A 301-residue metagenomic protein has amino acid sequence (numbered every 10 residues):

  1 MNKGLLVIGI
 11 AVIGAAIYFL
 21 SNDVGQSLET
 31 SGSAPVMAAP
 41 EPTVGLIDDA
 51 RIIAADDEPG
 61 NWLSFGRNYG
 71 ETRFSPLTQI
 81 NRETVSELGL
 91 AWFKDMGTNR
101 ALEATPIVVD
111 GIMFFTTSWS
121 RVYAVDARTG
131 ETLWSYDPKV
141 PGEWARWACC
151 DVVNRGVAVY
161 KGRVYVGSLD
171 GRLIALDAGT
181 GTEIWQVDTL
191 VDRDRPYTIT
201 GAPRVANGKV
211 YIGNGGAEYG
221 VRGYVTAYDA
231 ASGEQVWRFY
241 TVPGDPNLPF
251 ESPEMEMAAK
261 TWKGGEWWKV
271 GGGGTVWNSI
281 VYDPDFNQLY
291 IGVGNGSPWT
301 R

Functional and structural regions predicted by a protein language model:
M1-G4: Positively charged n-region of N-terminal signal peptides that target proteins for export
L6-F19: Core hydrophobic alpha-helical membrane-spanning segments
Y18-E29: Hydrophobic single-pass membrane-insertion segments
G32-M96, E131-R146, T182-V191, E234-V242 (+1 more regions): Aromatic (tryptophan-biased) beta-strands that constitute blades/sheets of beta-rich domains
W62-G66, A101-R121, R146-R172, T198-R222 (+1 more regions): Repeat-blade elements of multi-bladed beta-propeller folds
F115, V122, A127-T132, Y136: Active-site cofactor/substrate anionic-group-binding motifs, chiefly glycine- and Lys/Arg-rich phosphate-binding loops
D126-T129, K139, D177-T180, D229-S232: Short loop/turn segments that connect beta-strands within beta-propeller blades
